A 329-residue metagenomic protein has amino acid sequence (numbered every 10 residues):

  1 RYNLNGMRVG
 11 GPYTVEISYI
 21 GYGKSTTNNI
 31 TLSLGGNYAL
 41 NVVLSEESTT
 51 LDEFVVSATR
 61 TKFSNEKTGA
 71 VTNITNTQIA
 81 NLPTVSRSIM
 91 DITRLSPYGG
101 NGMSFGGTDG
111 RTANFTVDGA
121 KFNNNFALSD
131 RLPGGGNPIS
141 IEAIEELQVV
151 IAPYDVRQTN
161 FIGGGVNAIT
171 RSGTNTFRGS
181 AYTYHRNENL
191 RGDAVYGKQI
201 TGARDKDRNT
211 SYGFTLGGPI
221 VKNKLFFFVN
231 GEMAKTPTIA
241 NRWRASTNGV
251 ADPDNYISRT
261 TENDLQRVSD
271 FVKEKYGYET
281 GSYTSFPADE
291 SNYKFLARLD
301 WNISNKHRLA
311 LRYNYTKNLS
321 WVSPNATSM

Functional and structural regions predicted by a protein language model:
R1, Y22-V43, D52-S172, G197-I200 (+3 more regions): Periplasmic N-terminal accessory/gating domains of Gram-negative outer-membrane beta-barrel systems
R1-M7: Short, surface-exposed beta-strand/beta-hairpin micro-motifs centered on an aromatic residue
G10-P12, E16-T27, T260-R267, Y276: A short, solvent-exposed loop/turn motif at the edges and junctions of modular extracellular/periplasmic domains
G11, R111, S172-N175, V221-K224 (+3 more regions): Short coil turns and loop connectors of transmembrane beta-barrels in diderm outer membranes and organellar homologs
T14, E53-V55, N114, T176-R178 (+5 more regions): Membrane-spanning beta-strand positions in outer-membrane beta-barrel proteins
T59, A152, Y182-R186, E232-A234 (+2 more regions): Outer-membrane beta-barrel pore domains and translocons
S129, E142-Q148, V156-G165, R171-R259 (+1 more regions): Outer-membrane beta-barrel translocator/receptor signature
A234-M329: Outer-membrane beta-barrel domain signature, strongest for Gram-negative TonB-dependent receptors and also present
